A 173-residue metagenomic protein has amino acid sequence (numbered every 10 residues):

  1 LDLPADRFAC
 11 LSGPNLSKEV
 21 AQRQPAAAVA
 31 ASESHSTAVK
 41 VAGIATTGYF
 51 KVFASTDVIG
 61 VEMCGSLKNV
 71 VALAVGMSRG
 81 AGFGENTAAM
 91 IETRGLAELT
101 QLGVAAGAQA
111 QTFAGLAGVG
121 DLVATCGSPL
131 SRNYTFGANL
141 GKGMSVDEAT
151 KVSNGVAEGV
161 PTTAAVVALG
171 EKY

Functional and structural regions predicted by a protein language model:
L1, S12-A21: Glycine-/Pro-rich loop/turn segments that contact NAD(P) or position catalytic residues in Rossmann-like domains
D2-F8, P25-T112: Internal alpha-helical scaffold of NAD(P)-dependent oxidoreductase catalytic cores
L11-N15, V58, A117: Short beta->alpha linker loops
N15, S36, S131: Short alpha-helical
E19-Q24, L116: Short, flexible turn/loop "capping" segments at secondary-structure junctions
S55, K68, A72-R79, F83 (+1 more regions): NAD(P)-dependent Rossmann-like dehydrogenase/reductase catalytic/cofactor-binding core
